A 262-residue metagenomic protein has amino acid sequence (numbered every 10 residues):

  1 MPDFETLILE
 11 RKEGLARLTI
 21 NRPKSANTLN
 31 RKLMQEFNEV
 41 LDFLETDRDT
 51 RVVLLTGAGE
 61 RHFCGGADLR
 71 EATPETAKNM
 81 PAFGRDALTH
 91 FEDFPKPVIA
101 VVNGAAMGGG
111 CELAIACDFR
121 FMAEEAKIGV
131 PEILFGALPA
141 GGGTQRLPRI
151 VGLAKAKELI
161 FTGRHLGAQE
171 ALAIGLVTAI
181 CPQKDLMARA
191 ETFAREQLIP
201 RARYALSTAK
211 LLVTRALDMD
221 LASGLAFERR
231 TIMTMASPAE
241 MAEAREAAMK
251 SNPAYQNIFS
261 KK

Functional and structural regions predicted by a protein language model:
M1-F4, E246-K262: Terminal low-complexity tails and localization/encapsulation signals of metabolic enzymes
M1-T56, T89: Conserved CoA-thioester-binding segment of acyl-CoA-metabolizing enzymes
L18, R22, F37, L55 (+6 more regions): Terminal peptide-recognition signature
Q35, D49, G57-H90, A106 (+1 more regions): Glycine- (often His-adjacent) and acidic-residue-rich active-site loop that binds/positions the CoA thioester
V40, F83-P95, V101: Catalytic-core regions built around general acid/base machinery
L69, G84, T144, L153-A156 (+3 more regions): A general structural signal for well-ordered alpha-helical segments in protein cores
E92-R203: Crotonase-fold acyl-CoA enzyme core
F121-A126, V177-A226, T234, A239 (+1 more regions): C-terminal long alpha-helix characteristic of the crotonase
